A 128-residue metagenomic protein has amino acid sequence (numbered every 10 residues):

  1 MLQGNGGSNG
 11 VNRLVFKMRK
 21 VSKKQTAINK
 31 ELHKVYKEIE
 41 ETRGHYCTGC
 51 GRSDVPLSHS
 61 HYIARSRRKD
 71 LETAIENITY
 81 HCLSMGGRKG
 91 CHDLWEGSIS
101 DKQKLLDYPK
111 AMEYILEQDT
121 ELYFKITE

Functional and structural regions predicted by a protein language model:
M1-I39, G44, G51-D54, A111-E128: A boundary/linker detector
G7, R65, E96: Alpha-helical and His/Cys-centered functional microenvironments
T48-I78: Histidine-centered nuclease catalytic patch
V55, I78-D107: Short Cys/His-centered divalent metal-binding micro-motifs
Y62-D70, D101-Y114: Short cysteine/histidine-rich metal-coordination sites, predominantly Zn2+-binding motifs
I75-G90, Y114-E128: Short Fe-S-cluster ligation motifs
